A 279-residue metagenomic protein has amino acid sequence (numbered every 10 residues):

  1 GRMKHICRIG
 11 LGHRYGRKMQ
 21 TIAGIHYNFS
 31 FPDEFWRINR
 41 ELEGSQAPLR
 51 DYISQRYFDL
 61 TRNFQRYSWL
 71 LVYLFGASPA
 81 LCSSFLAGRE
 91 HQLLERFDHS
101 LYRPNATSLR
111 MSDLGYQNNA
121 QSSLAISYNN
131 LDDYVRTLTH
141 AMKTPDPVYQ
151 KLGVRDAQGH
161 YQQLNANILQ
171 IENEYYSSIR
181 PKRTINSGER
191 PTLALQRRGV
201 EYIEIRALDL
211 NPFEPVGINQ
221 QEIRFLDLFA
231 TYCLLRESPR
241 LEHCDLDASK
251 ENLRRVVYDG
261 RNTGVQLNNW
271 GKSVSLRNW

Functional and structural regions predicted by a protein language model:
R2-H13, T21, S30-R197, R206 (+3 more regions): Loop-rich catalytic cores of soluble enzymes, especially ATP-dependent carboxylate-amine ligases and other
Y202: A short mid-domain helix/strand-loop element embedded in enzyme catalytic domains that forms or borders the active-site
A207-L210, Q220-R240: C-terminal, active-site-flanking charged/polar segments
W270-W279: Long, compositionally biased intrinsically disordered regions
